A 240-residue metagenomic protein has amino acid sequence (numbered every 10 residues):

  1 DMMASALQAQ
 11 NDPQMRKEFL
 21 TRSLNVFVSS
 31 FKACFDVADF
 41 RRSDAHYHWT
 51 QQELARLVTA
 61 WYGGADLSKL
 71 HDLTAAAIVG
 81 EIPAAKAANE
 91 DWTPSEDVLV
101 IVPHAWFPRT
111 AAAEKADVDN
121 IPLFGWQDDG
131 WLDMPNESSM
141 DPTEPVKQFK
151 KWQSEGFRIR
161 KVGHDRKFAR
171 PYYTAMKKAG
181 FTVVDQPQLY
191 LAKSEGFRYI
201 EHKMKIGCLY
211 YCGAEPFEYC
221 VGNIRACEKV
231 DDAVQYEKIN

Functional and structural regions predicted by a protein language model:
D1-Y62, H71-L73, N89-V98, H104-W106 (+2 more regions): Non-catalytic, compositionally simple segments
L67, G163-K167, Q186: Short His-Asn-centered micro-motif
L70-A88: Acidic, metal-ligating active-site segments
W92, L99-R109, V184-F197: A generic structural motif
A116-V118, P122-L123, Q127-G130, A175-N240: Metal-dependent DNA phosphodiester-chemistry modules and their immediately adjacent helices/loops in DNA-processing
W152-R160, A179-V183: Short, surface-exposed connector motifs at secondary-structure boundaries
G156-Y173: Short glycine-rich phosphate-binding loop at a beta-alpha junction
